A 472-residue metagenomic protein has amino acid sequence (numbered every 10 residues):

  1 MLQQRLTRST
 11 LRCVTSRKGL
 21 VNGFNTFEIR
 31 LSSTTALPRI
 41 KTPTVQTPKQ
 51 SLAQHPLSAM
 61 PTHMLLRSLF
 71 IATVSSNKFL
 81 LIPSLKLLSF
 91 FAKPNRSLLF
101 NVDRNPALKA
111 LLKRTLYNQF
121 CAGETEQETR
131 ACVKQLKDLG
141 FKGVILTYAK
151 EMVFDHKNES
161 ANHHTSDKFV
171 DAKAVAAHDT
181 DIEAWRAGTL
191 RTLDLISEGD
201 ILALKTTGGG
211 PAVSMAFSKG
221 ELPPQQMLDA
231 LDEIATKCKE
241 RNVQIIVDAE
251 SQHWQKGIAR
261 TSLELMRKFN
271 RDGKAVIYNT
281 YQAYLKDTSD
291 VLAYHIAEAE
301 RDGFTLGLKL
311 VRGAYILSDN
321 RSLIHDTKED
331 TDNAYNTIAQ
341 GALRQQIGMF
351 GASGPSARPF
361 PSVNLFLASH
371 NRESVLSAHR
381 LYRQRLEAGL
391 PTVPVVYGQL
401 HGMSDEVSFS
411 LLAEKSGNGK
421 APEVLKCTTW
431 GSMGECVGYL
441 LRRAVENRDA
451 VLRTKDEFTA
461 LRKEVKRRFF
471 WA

Functional and structural regions predicted by a protein language model:
L2-R8, R17-A472: Positively charged, amphipathic and often flexible ligand-engagement surfaces
